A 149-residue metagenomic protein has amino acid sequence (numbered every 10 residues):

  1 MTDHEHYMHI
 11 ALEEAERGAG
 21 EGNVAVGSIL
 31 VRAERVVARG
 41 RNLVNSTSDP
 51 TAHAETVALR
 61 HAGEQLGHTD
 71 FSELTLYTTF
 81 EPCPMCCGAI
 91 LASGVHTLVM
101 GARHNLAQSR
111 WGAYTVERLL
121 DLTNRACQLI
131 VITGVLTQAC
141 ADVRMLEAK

Functional and structural regions predicted by a protein language model:
M1-G18, P82, A89-K149: Zinc-dependent deaminase
T2, V24-A25, N45-H53, E81 (+1 more regions): Residues at secondary-structure transition points
A11, A15-G18, S28, A38 (+2 more regions): Small-residue (primarily alanine) positions within well-ordered alpha-helices, especially packing/interaction faces
G22-V26, S72: Short, basic and Ser/Thr-rich N-terminal targeting/leader segments
V26-E34: Short beta-strand scaffold segments in enzyme catalytic cores
V37-V44: Short beta->alpha transition motifs characteristic of CBS
V44, T78, A102: Residues that line or immediately flank small-molecule/substrate-binding pockets and catalytic motifs
T51, T56, R60-A89, S93: Helix-adjacent hinge/juxtasegments
